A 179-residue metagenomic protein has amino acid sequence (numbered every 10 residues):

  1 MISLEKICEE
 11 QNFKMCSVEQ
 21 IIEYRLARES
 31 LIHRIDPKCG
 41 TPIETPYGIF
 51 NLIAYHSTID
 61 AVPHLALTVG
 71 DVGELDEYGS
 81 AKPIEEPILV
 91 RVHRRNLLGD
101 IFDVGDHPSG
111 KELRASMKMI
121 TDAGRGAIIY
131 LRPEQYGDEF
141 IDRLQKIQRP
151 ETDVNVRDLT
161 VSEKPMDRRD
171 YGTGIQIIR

Functional and structural regions predicted by a protein language model:
M1-R179: Catalytic domains of riboflavin
